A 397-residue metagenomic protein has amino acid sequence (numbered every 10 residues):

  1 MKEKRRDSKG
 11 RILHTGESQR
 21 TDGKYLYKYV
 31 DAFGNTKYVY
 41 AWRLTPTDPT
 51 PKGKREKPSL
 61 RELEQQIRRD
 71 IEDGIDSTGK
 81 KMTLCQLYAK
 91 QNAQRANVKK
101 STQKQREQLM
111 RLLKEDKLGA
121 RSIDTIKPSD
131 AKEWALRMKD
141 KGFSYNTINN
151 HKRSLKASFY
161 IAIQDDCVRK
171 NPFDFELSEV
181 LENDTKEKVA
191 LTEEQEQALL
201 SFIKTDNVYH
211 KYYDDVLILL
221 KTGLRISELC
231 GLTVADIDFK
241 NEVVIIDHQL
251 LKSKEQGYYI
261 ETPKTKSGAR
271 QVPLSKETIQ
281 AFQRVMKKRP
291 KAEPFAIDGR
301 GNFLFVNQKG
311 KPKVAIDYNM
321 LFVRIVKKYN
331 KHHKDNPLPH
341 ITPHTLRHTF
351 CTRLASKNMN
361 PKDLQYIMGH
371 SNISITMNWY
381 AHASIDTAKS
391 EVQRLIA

Functional and structural regions predicted by a protein language model:
M1-L44, H248: Short, Arg/Lys-rich segments that mark the N-terminal edge of DNA/RNA- and chromatin-recognition modules
I12, N35-V39, P46-K52, T83-R111 (+1 more regions): Short, aromatic/basic-rich helix-turn unit that serves as a nucleic-acid recognition element
R69-I75, Q86-G142, S158-I161: Basic/aromatic-enriched alpha-helical hairpins
Y145, S201-Y212, V272, K288-F303 (+3 more regions): Short, basic (Lys/Arg/His-rich) helix/loop patches that form interaction surfaces in the mid-to-C-terminal regions
N149, Q164, V168-L232, K240 (+3 more regions): Basic, Lys/Arg- and aromatic-enriched nucleic-acid-binding interface segment
E182, A190, L250, T349 (+1 more regions): Catalytic-site neighborhood detector that most strongly recognizes the C-terminal catalytic loop/helix of tyrosine
L199, E255-I260, K357, N378 (+1 more regions): DNA/chromatin major-groove-contacting recognition/catalytic segments
L232-P290: Conserved tyrosine-mediated DNA breakage-rejoining catalytic core shared by Y-recombinases
